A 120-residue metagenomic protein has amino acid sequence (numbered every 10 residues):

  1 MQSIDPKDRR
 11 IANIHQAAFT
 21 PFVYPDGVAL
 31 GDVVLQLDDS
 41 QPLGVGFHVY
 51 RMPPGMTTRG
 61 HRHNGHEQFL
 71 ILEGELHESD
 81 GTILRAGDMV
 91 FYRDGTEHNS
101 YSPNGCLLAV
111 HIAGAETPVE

Functional and structural regions predicted by a protein language model:
M1-G44: A short, N-terminal "cap"/entry segment at the start of jelly-roll beta-barrel domains of the cupin/DSBH fold
V33-H63, I83, R93-E97: Conserved short histidine dyad/triad with adjacent acidic residue
V45-V49, F69, G105-L107: Structural motif
P54, H63-S79: Glycine- and acidic-residue-biased ligand/ion/polar-headgroup-sensing regions
R59-H61, S79, V119: A generic structural signal for short coil/turn motifs at secondary-structure boundaries
D94-V119: Ligand-binding loop in jelly-roll beta-barrel domains
